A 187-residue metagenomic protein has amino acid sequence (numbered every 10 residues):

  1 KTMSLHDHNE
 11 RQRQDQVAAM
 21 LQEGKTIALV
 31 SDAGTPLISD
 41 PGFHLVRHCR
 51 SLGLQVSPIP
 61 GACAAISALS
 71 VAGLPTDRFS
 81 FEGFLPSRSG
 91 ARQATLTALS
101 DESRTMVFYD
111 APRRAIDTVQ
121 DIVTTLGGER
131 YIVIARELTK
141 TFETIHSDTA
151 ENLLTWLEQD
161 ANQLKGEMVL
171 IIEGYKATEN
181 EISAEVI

Functional and structural regions predicted by a protein language model:
K1-I59, S67: Class I S-adenosyl-L-methionine
K1-L5, V56-S57, D77-G83, E129-I134: Short hydrophobic/aromatic-enriched beta-strand-loop microsegments
T2-E10, A62, G83-R88, E137-T139: Short, acidic/turn-prone active-site loops that include or flank metal/cofactor- and phosphate-binding residues
R13, G34, P41, A64 (+5 more regions): Helical mechanochemical/support elements of P-loop NTPase systems and associated helical scaffolds
A19-Q22, L45-R47, A72-D77, T125-L126 (+1 more regions): Short, hinge-like loop/turn segments at secondary-structure boundaries
K25-T26, T105, Y109-I187: A contiguous loop/helix-start segment that scaffolds small-molecule binding in enzyme catalytic cores
S31, P58-G61, F108, I134: General beta-strand structural signal in soluble alpha/beta enzymes
H44-E102: Class I SAM-dependent methyltransferase SAM-binding "motif I" and its flanking Rossmann-like core
